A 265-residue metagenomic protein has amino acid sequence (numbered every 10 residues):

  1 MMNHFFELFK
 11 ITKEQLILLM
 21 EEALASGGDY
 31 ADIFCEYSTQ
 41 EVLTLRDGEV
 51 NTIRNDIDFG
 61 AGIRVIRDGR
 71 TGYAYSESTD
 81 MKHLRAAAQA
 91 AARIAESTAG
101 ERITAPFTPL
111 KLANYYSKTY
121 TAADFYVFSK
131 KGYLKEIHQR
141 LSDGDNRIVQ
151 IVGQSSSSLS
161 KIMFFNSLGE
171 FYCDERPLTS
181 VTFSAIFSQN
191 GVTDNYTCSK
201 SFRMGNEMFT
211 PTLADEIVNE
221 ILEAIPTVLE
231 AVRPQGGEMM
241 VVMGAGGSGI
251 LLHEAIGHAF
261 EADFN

Functional and structural regions predicted by a protein language model:
M1-N265: Active-site bordering "gate/hinge" segments that shape substrate access to catalytic or cofactor-binding pockets
